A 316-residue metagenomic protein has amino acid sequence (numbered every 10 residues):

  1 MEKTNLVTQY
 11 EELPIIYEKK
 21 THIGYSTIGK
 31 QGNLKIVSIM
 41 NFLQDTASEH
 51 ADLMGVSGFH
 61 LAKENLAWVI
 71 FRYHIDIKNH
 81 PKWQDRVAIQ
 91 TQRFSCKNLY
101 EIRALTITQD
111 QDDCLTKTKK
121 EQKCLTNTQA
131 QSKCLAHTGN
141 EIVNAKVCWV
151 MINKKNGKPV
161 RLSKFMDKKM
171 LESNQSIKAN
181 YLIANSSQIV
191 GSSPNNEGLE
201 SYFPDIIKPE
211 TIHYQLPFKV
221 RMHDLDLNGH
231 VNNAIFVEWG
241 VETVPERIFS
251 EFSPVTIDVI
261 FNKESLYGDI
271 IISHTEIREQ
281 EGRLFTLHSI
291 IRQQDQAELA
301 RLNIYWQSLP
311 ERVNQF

Functional and structural regions predicted by a protein language model:
E2-I70, N144, N153-T256, Q307-F316: Hot-dog-fold acyl-thioester-processing enzymes
E2-L6, P14-I15, K19, H74-L199 (+3 more regions): HotDog/MaoC-like acyl-thioester-processing domains
Y25, H74-N79, M222, F261-K263: Short, well-ordered turn and helix-capping elements at secondary-structure junctions
N228, S253, K263-S265, Q280: Short amphipathic alpha-helical interaction segments
E242, T256-I257, F261-Y267: Extended serine/threonine-enriched, polar tracts that run as long, contiguous segments within proteins
S273-H274: Mature, soluble, non-transmembrane domains
